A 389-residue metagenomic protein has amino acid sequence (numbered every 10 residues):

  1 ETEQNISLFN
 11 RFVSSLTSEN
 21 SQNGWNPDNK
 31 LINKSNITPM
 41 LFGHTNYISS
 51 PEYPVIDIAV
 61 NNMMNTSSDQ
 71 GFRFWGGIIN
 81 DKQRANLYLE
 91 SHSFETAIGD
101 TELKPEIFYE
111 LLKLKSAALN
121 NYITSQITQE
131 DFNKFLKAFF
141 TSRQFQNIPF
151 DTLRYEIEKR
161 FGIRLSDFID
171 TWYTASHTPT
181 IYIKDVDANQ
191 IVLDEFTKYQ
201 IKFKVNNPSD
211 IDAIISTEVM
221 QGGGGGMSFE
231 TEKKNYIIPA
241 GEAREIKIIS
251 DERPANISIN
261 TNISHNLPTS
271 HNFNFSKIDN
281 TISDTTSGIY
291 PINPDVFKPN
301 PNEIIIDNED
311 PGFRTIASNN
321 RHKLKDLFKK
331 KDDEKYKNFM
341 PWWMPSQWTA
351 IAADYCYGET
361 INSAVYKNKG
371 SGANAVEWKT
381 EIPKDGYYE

Functional and structural regions predicted by a protein language model:
E1-S93: Zinc-dependent metallopeptidase catalytic helix centered on the HExxH motif and its immediate flanking segment
P54-D57, K137-T141, M220-G223: Active/binding-pocket-proximal capping segment
L89-P105: The feature captures the short pre-catalytic strand/loop hairpin that immediately precedes and shapes the active-site
T101-D185: Amphipathic alpha-helical substructures
E106-L111, S142-Q144, Q190-L193, K234-I238 (+3 more regions): Short, contiguous acidic/charged loop-to-helix segments that flank catalytic cores in large enzymes
Q190-N262: Beta-strand-rich binding/interaction modules
A255, T261-S283: Short acidic/polar inter-strand loop motif in beta-rich domains
T285-E389: Extracytoplasmic
